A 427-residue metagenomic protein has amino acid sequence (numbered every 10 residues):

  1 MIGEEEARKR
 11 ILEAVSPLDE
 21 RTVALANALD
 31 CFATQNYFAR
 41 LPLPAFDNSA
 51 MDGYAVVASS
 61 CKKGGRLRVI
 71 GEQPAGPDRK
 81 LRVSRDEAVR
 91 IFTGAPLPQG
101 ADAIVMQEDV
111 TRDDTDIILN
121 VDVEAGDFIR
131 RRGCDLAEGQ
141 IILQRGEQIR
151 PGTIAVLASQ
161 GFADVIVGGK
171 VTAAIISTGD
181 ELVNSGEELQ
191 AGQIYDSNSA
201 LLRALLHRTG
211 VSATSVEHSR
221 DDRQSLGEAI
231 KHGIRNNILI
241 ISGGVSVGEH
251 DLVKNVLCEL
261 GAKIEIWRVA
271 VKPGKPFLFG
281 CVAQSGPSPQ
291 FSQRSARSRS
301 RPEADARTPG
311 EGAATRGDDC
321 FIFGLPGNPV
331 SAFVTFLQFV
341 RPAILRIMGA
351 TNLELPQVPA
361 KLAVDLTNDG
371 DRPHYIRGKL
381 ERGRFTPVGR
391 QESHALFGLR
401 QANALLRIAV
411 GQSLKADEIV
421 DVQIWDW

Functional and structural regions predicted by a protein language model:
M1-A58, A88-D109, L182, E354-G383: Extended boundary segments
M1-R8, R21, L25, D47 (+13 more regions): Generic structural signal for well-ordered, non-membrane alpha-helical segments in soluble metabolic enzymes
I2-E4, R10-V15, Y54-H218, F385 (+2 more regions): Short, glycine/charged-enriched hinge/interface segments at domain edges or termini
E4, A163-Q284, G317-L325, P329-T335: Helix-rich terminal scaffold detector
V15-D19, N36, L97, Q140 (+11 more regions): Structural signal for hydrophobic packing residues in well-ordered secondary-structure cores of soluble enzyme domains
R21-A26, D30, Q35, G76 (+4 more regions): Flexible glycine/proline-rich
D47-S49, S60-K62, K80-S84, L97-Q99 (+14 more regions): Solvent-exposed alpha-helices and their adjacent loops that cap or buttress functional pockets in soluble metabolic
V282-C320: Intrinsic disorder/low-complexity segments
